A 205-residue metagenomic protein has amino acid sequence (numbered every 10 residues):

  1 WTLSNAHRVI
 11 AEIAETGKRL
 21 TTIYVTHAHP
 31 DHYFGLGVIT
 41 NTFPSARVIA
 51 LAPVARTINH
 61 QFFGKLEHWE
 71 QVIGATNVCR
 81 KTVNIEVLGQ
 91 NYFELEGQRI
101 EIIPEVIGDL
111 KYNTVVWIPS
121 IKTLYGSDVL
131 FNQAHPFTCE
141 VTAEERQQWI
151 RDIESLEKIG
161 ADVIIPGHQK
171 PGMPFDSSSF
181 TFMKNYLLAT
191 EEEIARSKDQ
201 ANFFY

Functional and structural regions predicted by a protein language model:
W1-L20, N41, V78-I150, E154-S155: Catalytic core of the metallo-beta-lactamase
L3-N5, A28-Y33, A55-I58, D109-K111 (+2 more regions): Active-site environment of divalent metal-dependent phosphoester hydrolases
A6-I10, L36, A55, F63 (+4 more regions): Extracytoplasmic/secreted envelope proteins and their assembly/folding machinery, especially bacterial periplasmic
E12-T16, I39-A46, T57, Q61 (+5 more regions): Structured segments of extracytoplasmic/periplasmic soluble domains in secreted or envelope-associated proteins
A14-E94: Active-site HxH/HxHxD metal-binding segment of metal-dependent hydrolases
T21-H29, I49-A52, L124-S127, I159-K170: Active-site neighborhood of phospho(di)ester-bond hydrolases with catalytic His/Asp-centered motifs
V54, F137-V141, T190-I194: Second-shell loop/turn segments in exported
T123, Q147-Q200: Divalent-metal (often Zn2+) His-rich catalytic cores of metallo-beta-lactamase-fold enzymes
